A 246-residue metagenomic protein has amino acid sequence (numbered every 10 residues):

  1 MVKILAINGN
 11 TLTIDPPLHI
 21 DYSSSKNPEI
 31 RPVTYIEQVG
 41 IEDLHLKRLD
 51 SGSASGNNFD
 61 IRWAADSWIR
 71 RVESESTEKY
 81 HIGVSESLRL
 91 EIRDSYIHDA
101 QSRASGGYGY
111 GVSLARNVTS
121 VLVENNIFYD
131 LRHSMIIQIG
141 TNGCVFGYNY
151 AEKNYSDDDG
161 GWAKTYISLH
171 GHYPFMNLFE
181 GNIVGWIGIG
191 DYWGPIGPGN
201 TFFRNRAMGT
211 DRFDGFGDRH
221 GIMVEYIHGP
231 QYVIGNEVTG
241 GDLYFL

Functional and structural regions predicted by a protein language model:
M1-G56, A65: Small/polar beta-strand repeat architecture
M1-K3, Y108-G111, I196-T201: Glycine-rich, flexible loop segments associated with nucleotide phosphate handling
K3-I4, F59-D60, S113, F202 (+1 more regions): Extended hydrophobic secondary-structure segments that form protein cores and membrane-embedded regions
A6, I14, D43-L46, I61 (+5 more regions): Extracellular beta-strand solenoids
P16, V84-E86, D94: Glycine-rich, histidine-containing beta strand-loop boundary motifs that form or position
S23-R31, G52-D60, S76-I82, A104-A115 (+4 more regions): Extracellular beta-strand/beta-solenoid scaffold signature
E37-R48, A65-S76, L88-S102, V118-H133 (+4 more regions): Right-handed parallel beta-helix
Y244-L246: Aromatic/acidic polysaccharide-binding cleft in carbohydrate-active enzymes
